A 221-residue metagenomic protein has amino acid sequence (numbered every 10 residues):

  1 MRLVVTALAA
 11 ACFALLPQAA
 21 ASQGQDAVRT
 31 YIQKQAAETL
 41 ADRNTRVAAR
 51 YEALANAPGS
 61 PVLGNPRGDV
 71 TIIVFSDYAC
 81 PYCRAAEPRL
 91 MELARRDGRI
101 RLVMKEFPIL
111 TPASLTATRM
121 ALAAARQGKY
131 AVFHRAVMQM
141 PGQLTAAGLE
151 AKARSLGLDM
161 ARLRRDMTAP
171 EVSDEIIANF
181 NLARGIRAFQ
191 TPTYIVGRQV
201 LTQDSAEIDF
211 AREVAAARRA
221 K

Functional and structural regions predicted by a protein language model:
L3-V5, Q23-R29, A151-K221: C-terminal cap of thioredoxin/glutaredoxin-like
T6-L15: Bacterial N-terminal signal peptides
L8, D69-V70, T111, L144 (+3 more regions): A broad, structure-centric signal for solvent-exposed, well-ordered loop/edge residues that line or flank functional
L16-I109, T168, D174-R184, Q190 (+1 more regions): Extracytoplasmic thiol/disulfide redox context detector
I73-A79, R84-R154, D159, R164 (+3 more regions): Structural alpha/beta surface segment adjacent to cysteine/selenocysteine redox centers across thiol/disulfide enzymes
